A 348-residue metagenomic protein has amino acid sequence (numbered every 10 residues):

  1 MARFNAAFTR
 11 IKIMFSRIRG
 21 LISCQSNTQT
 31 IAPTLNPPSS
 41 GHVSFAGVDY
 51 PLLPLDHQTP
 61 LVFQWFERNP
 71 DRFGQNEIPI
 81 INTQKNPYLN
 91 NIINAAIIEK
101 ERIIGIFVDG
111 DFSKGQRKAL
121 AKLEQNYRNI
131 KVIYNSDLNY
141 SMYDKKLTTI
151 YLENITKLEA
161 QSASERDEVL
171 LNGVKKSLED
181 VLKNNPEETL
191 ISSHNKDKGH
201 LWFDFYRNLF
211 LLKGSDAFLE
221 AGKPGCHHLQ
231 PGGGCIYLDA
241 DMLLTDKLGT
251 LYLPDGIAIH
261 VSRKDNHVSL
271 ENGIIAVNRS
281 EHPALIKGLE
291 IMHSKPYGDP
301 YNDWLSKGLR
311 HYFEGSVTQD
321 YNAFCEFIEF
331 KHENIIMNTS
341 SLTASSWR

Functional and structural regions predicted by a protein language model:
A2-G20, G222: Short hydrophobic helices that act as membrane-entry/anchoring signals
I11, I22-F203, G232-R348: Glycosyltransferase-associated regions of secretory-pathway enzymes, highlighting luminal stem/catalytic domains
S16, Q29, P33, N208 (+1 more regions): Short amphipathic alpha-helical "recognition" segments used for binding
A96-E99, K213-F218: Sec/Tat-exported extracytoplasmic proteins
D204-S215, G222-K223, H228-L229: Small-residue hinge/turn detector
A217-C226, G233-D241: Short beta-strand-to-loop acidic/aromatic patch adjacent to the donor-nucleotide binding site
